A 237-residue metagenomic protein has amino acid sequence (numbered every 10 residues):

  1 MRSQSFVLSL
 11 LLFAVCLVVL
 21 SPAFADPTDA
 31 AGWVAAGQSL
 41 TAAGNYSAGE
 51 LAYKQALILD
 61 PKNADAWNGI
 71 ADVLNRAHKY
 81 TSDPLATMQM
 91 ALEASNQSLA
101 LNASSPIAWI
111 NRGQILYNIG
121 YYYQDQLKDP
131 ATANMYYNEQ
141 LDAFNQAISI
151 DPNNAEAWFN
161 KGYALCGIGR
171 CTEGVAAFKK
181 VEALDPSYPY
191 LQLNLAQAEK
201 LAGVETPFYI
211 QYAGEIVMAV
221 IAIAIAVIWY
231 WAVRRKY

Functional and structural regions predicted by a protein language model:
A42-A43, R76-A77, N118, D125 (+2 more regions): Register position in tetratricopeptide repeats
